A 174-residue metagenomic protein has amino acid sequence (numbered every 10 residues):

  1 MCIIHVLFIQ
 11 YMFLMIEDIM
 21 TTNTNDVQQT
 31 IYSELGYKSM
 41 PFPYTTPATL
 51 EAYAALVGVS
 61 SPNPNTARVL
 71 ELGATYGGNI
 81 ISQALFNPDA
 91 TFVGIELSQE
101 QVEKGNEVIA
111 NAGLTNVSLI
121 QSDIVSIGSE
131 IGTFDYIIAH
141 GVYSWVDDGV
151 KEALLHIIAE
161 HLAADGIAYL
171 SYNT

Functional and structural regions predicted by a protein language model:
E34, K38-A67: Conserved alpha-helix/loop element of class I SAM-dependent methyltransferases that forms part of the SAM/SAH-binding
N65-T75: Conserved class I S-adenosyl-L-methionine
Y76-D89: Conserved SAM-binding loop of SAM-dependent methyltransferases across substrates and taxa, primarily the Class I
S98: Conserved SAM/SAH-binding beta-strand->alpha-helix loop
G113-I124: Conserved SAM-binding strand-loop segment of SAM-dependent methyltransferases
G128-I137: A short acidic, Gly/Pro-enriched loop at the edge of an enzyme's catalytic core that lines a small-molecule cofactor
E152-A164: A short glycine-rich, Lys/Arg-flanked "PGG" loop and its adjoining helix->strand segment in the class I
D165-Y172: Conserved beta-strand signature within the Rossmann-like core of class I S-adenosyl-L-methionine
